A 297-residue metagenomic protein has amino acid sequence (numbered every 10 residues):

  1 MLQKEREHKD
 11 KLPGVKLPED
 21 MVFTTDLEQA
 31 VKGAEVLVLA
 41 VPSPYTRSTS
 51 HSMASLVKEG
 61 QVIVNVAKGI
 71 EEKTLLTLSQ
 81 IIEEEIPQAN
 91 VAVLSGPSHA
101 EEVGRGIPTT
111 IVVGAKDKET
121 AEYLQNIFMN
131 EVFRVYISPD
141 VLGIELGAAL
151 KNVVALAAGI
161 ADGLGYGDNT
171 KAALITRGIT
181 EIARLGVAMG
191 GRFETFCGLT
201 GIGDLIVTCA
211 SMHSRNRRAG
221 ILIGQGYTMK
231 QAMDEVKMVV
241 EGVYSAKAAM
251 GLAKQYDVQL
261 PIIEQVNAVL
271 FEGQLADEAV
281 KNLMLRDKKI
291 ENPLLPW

Functional and structural regions predicted by a protein language model:
M1-K16: Glycine-rich phosphate-binding loop and adjoining beta1-alpha1-beta2 segment of Rossmann-like nucleotide-binding folds
L17, T24-K32, V36-P108, L124: Rossmann-like NAD(P)(H) cofactor-binding subdomain of soluble oxidoreductases
D20-V22, F133: Short, conserved active-site loop motifs that form the nucleotide-linked donor/cofactor pocket
K32-G33, L150, I202: Alpha-helix C-terminal capping/helix-to-coil transition sites in glycosyltransferase folds
Y45, L56, I81-N90, P108-T195: Internal alpha-helical scaffold of NAD(P)-dependent oxidoreductase catalytic cores
T46, E71, L75, D117 (+11 more regions): Generic structural signal for well-ordered, non-membrane alpha-helical segments in soluble metabolic enzymes
A158-G159, V187-C197, L205-W297: NAD(P)-dependent Rossmann-like dehydrogenase/reductase catalytic/cofactor-binding core
